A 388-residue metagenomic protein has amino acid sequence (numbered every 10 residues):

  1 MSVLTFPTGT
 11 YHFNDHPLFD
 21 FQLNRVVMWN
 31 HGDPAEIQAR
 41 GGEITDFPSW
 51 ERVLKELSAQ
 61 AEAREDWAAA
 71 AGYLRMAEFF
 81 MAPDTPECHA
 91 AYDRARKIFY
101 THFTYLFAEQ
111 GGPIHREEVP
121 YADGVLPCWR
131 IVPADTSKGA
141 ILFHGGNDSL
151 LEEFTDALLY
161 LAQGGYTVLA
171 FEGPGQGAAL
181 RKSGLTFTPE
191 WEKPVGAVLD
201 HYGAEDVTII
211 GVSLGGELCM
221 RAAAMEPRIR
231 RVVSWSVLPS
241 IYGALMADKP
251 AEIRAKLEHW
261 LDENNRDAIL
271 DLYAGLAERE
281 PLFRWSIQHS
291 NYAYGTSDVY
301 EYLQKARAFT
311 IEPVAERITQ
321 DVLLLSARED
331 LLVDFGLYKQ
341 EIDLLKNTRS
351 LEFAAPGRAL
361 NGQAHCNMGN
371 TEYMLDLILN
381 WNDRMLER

Functional and structural regions predicted by a protein language model:
L54, A90-D135: N-terminal cap/lid segment of alpha/beta-hydrolase-fold proteins
E153, G184-E205: Alpha/beta-hydrolase active-site loop
A157, Q320, D334-L344: Short alpha-helix in the alpha/beta-hydrolase fold that links the catalytic acid
L161-A178: Conserved alpha/beta-hydrolase
A224-L303: Hydrolase active-site cap/lid region
I318-T319, L324-S326, D330: Short beta-strand/loop motif that positions the catalytic acidic residue of the alpha/beta-hydrolase fold
I342-Q363: Catalytic histidine neighborhood in serine/cysteine hydrolases with alpha/beta-hydrolase-type architecture
P356-R388: Catalytic active-site module of serine/aspartate enzymes centered on a nucleophile-bearing elbow/loop
